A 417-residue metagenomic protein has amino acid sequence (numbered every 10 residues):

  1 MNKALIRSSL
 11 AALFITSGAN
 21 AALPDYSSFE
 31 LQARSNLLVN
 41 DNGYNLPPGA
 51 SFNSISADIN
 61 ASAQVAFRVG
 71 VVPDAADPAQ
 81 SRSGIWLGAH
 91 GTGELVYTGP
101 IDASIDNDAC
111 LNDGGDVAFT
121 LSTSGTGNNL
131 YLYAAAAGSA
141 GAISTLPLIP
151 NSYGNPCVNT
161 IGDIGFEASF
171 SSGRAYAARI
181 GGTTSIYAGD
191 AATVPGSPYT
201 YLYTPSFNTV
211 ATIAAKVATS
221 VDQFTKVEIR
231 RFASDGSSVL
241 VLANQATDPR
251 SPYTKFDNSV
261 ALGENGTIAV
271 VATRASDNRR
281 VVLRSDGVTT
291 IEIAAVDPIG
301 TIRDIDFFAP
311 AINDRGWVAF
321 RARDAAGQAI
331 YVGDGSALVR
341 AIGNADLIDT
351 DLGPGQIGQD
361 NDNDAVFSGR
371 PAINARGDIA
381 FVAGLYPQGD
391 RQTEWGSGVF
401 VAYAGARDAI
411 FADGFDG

Functional and structural regions predicted by a protein language model:
M1-N20: Gram-negative bacterial Sec-dependent N-terminal signal peptides
I6, G414-G417: Short amphipathic alpha-helical segments
A21-G414: Flexible "stalk/tail and boundary" regions
